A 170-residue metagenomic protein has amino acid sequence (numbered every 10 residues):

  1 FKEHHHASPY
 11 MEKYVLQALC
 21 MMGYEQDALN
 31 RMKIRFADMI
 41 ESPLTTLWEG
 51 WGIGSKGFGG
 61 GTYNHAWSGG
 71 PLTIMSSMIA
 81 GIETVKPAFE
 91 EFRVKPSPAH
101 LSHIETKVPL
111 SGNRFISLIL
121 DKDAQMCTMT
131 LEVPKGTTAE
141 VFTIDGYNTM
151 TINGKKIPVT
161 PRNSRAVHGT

Functional and structural regions predicted by a protein language model:
F1-H5, Y10-Y14, F58-G60: Active-site-adjacent structural elements in folded domains
Q26-T170: Non-catalytic C-terminal accessory modules of carbohydrate-active enzymes
